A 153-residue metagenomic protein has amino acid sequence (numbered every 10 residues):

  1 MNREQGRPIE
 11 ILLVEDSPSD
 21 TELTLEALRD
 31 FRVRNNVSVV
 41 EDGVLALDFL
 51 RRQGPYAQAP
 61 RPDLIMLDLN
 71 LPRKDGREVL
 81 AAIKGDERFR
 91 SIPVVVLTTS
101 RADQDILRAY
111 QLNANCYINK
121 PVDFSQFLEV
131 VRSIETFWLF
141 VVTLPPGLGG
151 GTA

Functional and structural regions predicted by a protein language model:
M1-L12, S17-S38, V44-L47, R51 (+3 more regions): Non-catalytic signal-transmission and effector/linker regions of two-component phosphorelay proteins
S17-D20, P72, R88, S100-Q104: Negatively charged, flexible loop motifs adjacent to catalytic sites in prokaryotic signal transduction proteins
G54-P60, K84-S91, L112: Conserved phosphotransfer cores of two-component systems
D68, T98: Active-site residues of response regulator receiver
L71-K74, I83, I92: Hydrophobic residue at a beta-alpha junction that N-caps the helix immediately following a catalytic beta-strand/loop
N115: Short, glycine/charged-rich "phosphate-handling" switch motifs in NTP-dependent and phosphotransfer domains
